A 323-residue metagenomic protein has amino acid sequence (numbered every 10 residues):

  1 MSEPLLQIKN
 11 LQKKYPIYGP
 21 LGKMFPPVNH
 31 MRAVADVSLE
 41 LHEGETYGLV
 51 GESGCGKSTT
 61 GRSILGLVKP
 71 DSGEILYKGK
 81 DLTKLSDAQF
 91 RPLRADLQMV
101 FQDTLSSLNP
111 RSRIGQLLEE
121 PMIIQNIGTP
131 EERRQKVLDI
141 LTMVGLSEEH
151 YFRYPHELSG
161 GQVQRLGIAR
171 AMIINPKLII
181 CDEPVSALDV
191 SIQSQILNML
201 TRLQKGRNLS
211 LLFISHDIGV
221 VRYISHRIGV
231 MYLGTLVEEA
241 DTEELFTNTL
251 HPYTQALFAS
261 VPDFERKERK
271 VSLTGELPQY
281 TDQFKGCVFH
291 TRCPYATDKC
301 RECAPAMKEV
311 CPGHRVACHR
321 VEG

Functional and structural regions predicted by a protein language model:
P4, I17-F25, H30, D241-G323: Short catalytic/signature loops enriched in Gly
L65: Helix-to-loop junction immediately C-terminal to a conserved catalytic motif
G73-D81: Conserved ABC transporter NBD signature motif
D81, E131-E149, F258: Conserved ABC ATPase "signature" region
Y154-L158, Q162: Conserved ABC ATPase signature
I173-K177: A short, proline-enriched helix->beta-strand linker immediately N-terminal to the Walker B motif in ABC-type P-loop
I180, P184, L188, I192-E268: P-loop NTP-binding/switch modules centered on Walker-like glycine-rich loops
